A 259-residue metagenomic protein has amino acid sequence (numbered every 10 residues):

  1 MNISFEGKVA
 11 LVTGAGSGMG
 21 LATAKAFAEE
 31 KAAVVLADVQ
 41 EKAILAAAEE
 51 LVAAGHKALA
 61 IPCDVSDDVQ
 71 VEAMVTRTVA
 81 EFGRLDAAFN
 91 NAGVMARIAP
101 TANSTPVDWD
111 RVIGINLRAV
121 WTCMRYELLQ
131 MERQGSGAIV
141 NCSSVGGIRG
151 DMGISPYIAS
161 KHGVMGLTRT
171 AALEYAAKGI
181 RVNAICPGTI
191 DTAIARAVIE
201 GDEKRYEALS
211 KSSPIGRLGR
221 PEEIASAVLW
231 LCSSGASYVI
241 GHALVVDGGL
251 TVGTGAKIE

Functional and structural regions predicted by a protein language model:
V9, G16-G18: Conserved glycine-rich cofactor-binding loop
M95-I98, R149, L229, I240-E259: Short C-terminal tail/terminal secondary-structure segment of NAD(P)H-dependent dehydrogenase/reductase domains
A99-T101, T105-D110, L209: Substrate-binding pocket helix/loop in short-chain dehydrogenase/reductase
M124, S160, T168: Active-site helix of classical SDR
S144: Residue(s) in the substrate-gating loop at a strand-loop-helix junction that position the organic substrate next
A176, R181, V239-G241: Short, small/polar-rich loop/turn modules that mediate ligand/substrate recognition or access, typified
A184, K204-V239, V246-G248: C-terminal helical subdomain
